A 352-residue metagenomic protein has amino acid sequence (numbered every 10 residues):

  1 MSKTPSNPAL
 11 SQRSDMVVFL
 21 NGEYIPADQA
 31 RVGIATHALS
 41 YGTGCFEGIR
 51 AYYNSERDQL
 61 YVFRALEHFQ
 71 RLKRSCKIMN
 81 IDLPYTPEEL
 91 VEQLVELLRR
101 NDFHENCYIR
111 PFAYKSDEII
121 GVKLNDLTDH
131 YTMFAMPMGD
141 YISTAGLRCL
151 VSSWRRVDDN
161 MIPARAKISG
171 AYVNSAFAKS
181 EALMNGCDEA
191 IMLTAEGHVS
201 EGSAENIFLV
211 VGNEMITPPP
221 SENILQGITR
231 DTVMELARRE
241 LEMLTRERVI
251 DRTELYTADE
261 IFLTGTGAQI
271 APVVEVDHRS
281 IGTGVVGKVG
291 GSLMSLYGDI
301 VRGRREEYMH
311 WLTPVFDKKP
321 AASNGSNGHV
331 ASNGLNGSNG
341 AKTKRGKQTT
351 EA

Functional and structural regions predicted by a protein language model:
M1-Y85, E89-E96, I119-A352: Helix-start/capping segments and mature chain N-termini
L90-Y108, F112-I119: Short, acidic/charged, Gly/Pro-enriched secondary-structure junctions
